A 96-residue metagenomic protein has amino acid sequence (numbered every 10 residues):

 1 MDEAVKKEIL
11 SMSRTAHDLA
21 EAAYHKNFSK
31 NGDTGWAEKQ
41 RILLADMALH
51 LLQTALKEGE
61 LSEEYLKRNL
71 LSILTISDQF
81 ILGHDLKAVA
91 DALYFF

Functional and structural regions predicted by a protein language model:
M1-W36: Short terminal alpha-helical segments
E8-T15, L19, L43, M47-H50 (+2 more regions): Charged, amphipathic alpha-helical oligomerization/scaffolding segments
G35-L43, E63-L71: Short, charged, amphipathic alpha-helical segments
A37-A45, L51-E58: Mature extracytoplasmic domains of secretory-pathway proteins
H50-E63, Q79-D85: Amphipathic alpha-helical coiled-coil segments
Y65-F96: Amphipathic alpha-helical binding modules
